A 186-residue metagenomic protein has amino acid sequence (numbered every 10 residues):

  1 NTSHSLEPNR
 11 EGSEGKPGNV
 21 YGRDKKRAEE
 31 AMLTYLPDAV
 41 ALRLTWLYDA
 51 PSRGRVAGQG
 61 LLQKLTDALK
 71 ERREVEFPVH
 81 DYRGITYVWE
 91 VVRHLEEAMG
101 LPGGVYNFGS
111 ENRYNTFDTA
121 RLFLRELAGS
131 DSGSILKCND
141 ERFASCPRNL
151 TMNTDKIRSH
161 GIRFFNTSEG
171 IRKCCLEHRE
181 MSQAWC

Functional and structural regions predicted by a protein language model:
N1-N19: Active-site "gating" loop of Rossmann-like NAD(P)-dependent oxidoreductase/epimerase domains
N19, R83-T86, Y114, M152 (+1 more regions): Residue-level signal for the nucleotide or nucleotide-sugar donor/cofactor binding architecture
D24: Active-site helix of classical SDR
A31-R83, E90: NAD(P)-dependent short-chain dehydrogenase/reductase
T34-A39, E71, M99-G104, R158-I162: Short glycine/proline-enriched coil/turn segments at helix->beta-strand junctions
G58-L62, V88, T116-A120, L150: A general structural signal for well-ordered alpha-helical segments in protein cores
L62, T66, V88-M99, S168-C175: Short, amphipathic alpha-helical "lid/cap" segments that border enzyme active or binding sites
V92-R148, K173, R179-C186: Mid/C-terminal beta-alpha module of Rossmann-like enzyme folds, strongest in SDR-family dehydrogenases/epimerases
